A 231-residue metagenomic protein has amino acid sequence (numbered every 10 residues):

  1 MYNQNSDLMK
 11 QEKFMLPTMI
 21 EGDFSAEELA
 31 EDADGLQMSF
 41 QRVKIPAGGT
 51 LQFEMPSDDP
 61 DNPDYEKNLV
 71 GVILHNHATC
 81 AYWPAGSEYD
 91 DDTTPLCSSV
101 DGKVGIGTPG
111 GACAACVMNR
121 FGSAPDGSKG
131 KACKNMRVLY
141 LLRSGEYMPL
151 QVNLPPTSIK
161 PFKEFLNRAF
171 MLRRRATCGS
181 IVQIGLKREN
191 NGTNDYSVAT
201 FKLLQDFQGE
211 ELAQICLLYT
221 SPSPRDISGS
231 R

Functional and structural regions predicted by a protein language model:
M1-G145: OB-fold ssDNA-binding interfaces and closely related basic DNA-contact patches used across DNA replication/repair
A30, K163-F170, L212-L217: Generic detector of well-ordered alpha-helical segments enriched in charged/polar residues, highlighting helical
A78, N119-G122, Y147, G185-N190 (+1 more regions): Short loop/turn segments at secondary-structure transitions that flank enzyme active sites
A115, C178-I181, Y219: Generic detector of isolated residues embedded in canonical secondary-structure elements
N135-V198: Extended serine/threonine-enriched, polar tracts that run as long, contiguous segments within proteins
F201-S221: Short peripheral tails and domain-boundary helices/loops at the edges of structured domains
Y219-S230: Single conserved hydrophobic/aromatic residue that forms the stacking wall/gate of nucleotide- or nucleobase-binding
